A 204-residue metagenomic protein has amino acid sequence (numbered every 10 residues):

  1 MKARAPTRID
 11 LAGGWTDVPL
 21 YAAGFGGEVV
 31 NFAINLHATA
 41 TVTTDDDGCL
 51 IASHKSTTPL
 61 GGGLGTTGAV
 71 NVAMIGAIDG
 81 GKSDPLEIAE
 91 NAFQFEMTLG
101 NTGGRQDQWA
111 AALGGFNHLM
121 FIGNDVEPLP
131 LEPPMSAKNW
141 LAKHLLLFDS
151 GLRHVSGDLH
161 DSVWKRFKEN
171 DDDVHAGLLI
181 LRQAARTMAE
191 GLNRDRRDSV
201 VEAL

Functional and structural regions predicted by a protein language model:
M1-A12, D17-L20, F32-D47, S53 (+3 more regions): C-terminal nucleotide
E28-V30: Short proline/glycine-enriched turn/loop segments at secondary-structure junctions
S56-G62: Short pre-catalytic strand/loop immediately N-terminal to key active-site residues, enriched for Gly-Thr
L64-P85, A112: DPxDG-like acidic metal-binding loop motif
